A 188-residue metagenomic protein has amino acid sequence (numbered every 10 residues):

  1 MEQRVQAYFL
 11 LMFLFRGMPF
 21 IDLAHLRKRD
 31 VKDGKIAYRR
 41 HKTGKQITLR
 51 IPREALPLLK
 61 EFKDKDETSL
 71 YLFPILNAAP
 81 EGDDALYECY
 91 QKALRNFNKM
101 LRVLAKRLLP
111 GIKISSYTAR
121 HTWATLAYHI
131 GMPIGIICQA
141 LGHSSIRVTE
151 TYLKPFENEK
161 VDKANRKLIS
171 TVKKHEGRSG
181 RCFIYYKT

Functional and structural regions predicted by a protein language model:
M1, N98-Q139: Short, basic (Lys/Arg/His-rich) helix/loop patches that form interaction surfaces in the mid-to-C-terminal regions
M1-F20, A24: Basic, Lys/Arg- and aromatic-enriched nucleic-acid-binding interface segment
F15, H25-E61: Conserved tyrosine-mediated DNA breakage-rejoining catalytic core shared by Y-recombinases
R29-K35, P110-K113, M132-T151, H175-E176 (+1 more regions): Short, polar N-cap/turn motifs at the start of nucleic acid-interacting alpha helices
A37-R50, D84-A93, I112-T118: Short, contiguous acidic/charged loop-to-helix segments that flank catalytic cores in large enzymes
R40-G44, A79, L141-R166: Catalytic-site neighborhood detector that most strongly recognizes the C-terminal catalytic loop/helix of tyrosine
T48-R53, P57, E61-F62, K154-Y186: DNA/chromatin major-groove-contacting recognition/catalytic segments
P52-G111: Active-site/catalytic core of tyrosine-dependent DNA strand-transfer enzymes
